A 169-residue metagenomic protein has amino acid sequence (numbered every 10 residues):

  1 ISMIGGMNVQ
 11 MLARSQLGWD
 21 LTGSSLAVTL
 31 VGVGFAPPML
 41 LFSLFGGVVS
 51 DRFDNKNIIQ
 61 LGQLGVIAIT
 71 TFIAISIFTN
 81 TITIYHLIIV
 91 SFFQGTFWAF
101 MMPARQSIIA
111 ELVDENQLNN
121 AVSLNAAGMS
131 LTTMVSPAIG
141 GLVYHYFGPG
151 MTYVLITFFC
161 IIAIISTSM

Functional and structural regions predicted by a protein language model:
I1-M169: Alpha-helical transmembrane-bundle signature of multi-pass membrane transport and export proteins
